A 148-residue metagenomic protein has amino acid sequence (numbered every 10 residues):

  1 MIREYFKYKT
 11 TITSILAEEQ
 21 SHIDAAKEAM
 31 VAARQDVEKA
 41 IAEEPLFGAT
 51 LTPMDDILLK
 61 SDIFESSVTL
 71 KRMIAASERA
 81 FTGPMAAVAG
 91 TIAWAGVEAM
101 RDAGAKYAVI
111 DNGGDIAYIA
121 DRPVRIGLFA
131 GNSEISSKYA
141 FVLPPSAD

Functional and structural regions predicted by a protein language model:
M1-F6, T10-D148: Mature catalytic core of soluble alpha/beta enzymes
